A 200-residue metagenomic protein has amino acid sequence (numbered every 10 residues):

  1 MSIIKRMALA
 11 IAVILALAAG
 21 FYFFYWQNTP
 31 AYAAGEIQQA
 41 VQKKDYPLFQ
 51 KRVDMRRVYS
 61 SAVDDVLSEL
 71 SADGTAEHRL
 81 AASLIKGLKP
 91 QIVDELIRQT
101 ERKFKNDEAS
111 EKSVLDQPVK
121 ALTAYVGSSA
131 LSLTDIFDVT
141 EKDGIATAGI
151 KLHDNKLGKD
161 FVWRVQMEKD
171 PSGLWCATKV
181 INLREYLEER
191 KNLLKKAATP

Functional and structural regions predicted by a protein language model:
M1-K5: Short, low-complexity patches enriched in S/T/P/G
R6, L70-D73, G127: Charged/polar interaction segments and conserved charged motifs
M7-Y25: Hydrophobic membrane-insertion alpha-helices, especially the h-region of bacterial N-terminal signal peptides
T29-D45: Alpha-helical transmembrane signal-anchor/signal-peptide segments
Q42-E69: Short extracytoplasmic
Y59, V63-F104: Glycine- and small hydrophobic-rich membrane-insertion segments that are intrinsically disordered in solution
P90, D94-P200: Exposed beta-sheet edge and beta->alpha loop/turn motif
